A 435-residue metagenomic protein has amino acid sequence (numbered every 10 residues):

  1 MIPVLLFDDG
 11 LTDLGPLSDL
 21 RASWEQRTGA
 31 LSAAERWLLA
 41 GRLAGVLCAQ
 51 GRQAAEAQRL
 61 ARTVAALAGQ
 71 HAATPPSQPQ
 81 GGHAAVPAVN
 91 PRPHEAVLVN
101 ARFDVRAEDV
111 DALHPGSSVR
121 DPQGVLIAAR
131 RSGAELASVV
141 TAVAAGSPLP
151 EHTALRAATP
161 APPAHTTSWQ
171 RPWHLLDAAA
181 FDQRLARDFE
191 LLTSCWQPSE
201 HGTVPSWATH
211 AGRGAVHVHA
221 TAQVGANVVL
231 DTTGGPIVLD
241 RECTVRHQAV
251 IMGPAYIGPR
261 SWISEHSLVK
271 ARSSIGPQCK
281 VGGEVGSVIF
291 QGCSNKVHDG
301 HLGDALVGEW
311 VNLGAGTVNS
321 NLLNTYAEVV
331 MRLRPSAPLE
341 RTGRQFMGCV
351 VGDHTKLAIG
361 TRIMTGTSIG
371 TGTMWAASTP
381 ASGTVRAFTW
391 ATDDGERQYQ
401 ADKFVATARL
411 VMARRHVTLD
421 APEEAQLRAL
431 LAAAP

Functional and structural regions predicted by a protein language model:
M1-R213, A387-P435: Terminal amphipathic alpha-helical/low-complexity segments used for targeting or macromolecular assembly
E25, E265-H266, R272, Q278-P435: Glycine-rich hexapeptide-repeat left-handed beta-helix
D121, H219, D240, H298 (+1 more regions): Acidic surface patches and DE-rich sequence motifs
C195-P236, I251-M252: Pre-Walker A segment
V216, P236-I237, V245, I251 (+2 more regions): Extracellular beta-strand scaffolds
H217-H219, V224-G225, V238-D240, V245 (+8 more regions): All-beta strand scaffolds that present successive hydrophobic residues in beta-strands
G225-N227, G234, G276-Q278, E284-V285: Short glycine-rich loop/turn motifs
V250, Y256-W262, L268: Membrane-embedded translocation segments of transport machinery
